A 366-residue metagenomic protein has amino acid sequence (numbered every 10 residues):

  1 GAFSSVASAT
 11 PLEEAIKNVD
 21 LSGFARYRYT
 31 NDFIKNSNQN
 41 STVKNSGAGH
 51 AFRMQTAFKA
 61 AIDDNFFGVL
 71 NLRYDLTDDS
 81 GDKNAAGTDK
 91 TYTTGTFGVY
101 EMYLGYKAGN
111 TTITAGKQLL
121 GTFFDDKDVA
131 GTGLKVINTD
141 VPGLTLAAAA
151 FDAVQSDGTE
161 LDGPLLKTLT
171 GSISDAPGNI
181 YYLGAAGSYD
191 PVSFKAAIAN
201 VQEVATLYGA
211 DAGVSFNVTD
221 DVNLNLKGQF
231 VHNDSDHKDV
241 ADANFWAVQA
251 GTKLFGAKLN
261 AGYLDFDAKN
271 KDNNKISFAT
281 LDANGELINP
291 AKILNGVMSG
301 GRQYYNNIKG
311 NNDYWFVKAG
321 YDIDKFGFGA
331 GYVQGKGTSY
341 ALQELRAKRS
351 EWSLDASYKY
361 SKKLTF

Functional and structural regions predicted by a protein language model:
G1-K117, L134-T139, D190, G213-V222 (+3 more regions): Beta-barrel outer-membrane channel/assembly domains of diderm bacteria
L12-I16, F33-S46, I198-F366: Outer-membrane beta-barrel pore domains
A25-Y29, N110-F123, L134, L146-D152 (+6 more regions): Transmembrane beta-strand segments that form the barrel wall of outer-membrane beta-barrel proteins
D32, N65, L70-K83, V154-S156 (+1 more regions): Short, solvent-exposed beta-strand-terminating loops
G49-Q55, V99-E101, V129-K135, G143-F151 (+9 more regions): Transmembrane beta-barrel architecture of outer membranes
S80-N84, G116, F123-D128, T159: Short, conserved acidic/polar surface loops in the N-terminal third of protein domains
D89-G95, L169-I173, G301-Y304: A short acidic, glycine-rich active-site loop that binds or catalyzes chemistry on phosphate/adenosine moieties
Y92-T93, F124-D125, K238, N307: Residues that cap or flank secondary-structure elements
